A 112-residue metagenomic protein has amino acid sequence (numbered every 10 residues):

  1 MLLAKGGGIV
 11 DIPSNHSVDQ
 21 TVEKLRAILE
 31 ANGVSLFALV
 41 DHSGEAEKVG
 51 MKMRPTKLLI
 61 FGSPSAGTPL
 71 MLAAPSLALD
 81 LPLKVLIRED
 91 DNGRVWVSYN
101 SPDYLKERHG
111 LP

Functional and structural regions predicted by a protein language model:
M1-L2, W96-S98: Short, compositionally biased low-complexity segments
L2-V34: Terminal, regulation- and interaction-focused segments at domain boundaries
G8, K57, V95: Small-molecule pocket liners
E30-L83, I87: Compact, glycine-rich, soluble single-domain proteins
R88-V95: A short, structured loop/turn motif at beta-sheet edges
N100-L105: Short, solvent-exposed aromatic-acidic interface loops
E107-P112: Well-ordered alpha/beta subsegment
